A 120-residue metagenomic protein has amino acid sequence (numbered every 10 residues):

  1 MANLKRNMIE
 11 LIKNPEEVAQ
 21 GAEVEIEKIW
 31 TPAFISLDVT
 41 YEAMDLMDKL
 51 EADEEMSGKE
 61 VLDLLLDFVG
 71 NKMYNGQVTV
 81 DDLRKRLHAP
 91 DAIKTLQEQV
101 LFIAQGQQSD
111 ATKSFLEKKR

Functional and structural regions predicted by a protein language model:
M1-V61: Short N-terminal mixed-charge amphipathic segments
Q77-R120: C-terminal charged interaction modules
